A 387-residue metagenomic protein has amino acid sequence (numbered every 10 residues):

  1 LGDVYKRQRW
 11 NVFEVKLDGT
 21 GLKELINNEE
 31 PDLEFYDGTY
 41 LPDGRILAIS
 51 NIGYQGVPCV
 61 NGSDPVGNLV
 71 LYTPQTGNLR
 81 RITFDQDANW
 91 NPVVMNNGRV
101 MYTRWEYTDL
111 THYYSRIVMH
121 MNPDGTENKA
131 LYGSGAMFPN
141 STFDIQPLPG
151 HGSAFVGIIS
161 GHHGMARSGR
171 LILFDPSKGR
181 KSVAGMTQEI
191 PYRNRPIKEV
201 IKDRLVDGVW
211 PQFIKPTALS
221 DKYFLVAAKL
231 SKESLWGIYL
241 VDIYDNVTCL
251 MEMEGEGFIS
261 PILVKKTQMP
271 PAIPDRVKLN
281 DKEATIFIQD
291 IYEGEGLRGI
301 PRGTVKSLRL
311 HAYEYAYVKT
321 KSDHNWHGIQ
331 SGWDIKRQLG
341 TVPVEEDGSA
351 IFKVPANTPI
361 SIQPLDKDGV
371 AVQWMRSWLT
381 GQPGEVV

Functional and structural regions predicted by a protein language model:
L1-Y5: Short, small-residue-biased leader/transition segments that mark boundaries at the very start of proteins
R7-F13, G56-V60, D64-N68, L110-M119 (+2 more regions): Structural motif
Q8, E34-Y36, P65, A88-W90 (+7 more regions): Beta-rich catalytic cores
L17-E34, Y72-D87, N122-S141, K178-G208 (+2 more regions): Multi-bladed beta-propeller domains
T39, T83, V93, Q146-P147 (+3 more regions): Conserved beta-strand position repeated across blades of beta-propeller domains
L41-D43, M95-N97, P149-H151, L219-S220 (+1 more regions): Residue-level detector of Asp-centered blade-edge/turn motifs that repeat once per structural unit in beta-propeller
I52, E106, I159-G161, S177 (+1 more regions): Residue-level signature of beta-propeller blades and closely related beta-rich strand-turn architectures in secreted
E254-S260, T341, S349-V387: Sequence context surrounding c-type heme c attachment/ligation sites in exported
